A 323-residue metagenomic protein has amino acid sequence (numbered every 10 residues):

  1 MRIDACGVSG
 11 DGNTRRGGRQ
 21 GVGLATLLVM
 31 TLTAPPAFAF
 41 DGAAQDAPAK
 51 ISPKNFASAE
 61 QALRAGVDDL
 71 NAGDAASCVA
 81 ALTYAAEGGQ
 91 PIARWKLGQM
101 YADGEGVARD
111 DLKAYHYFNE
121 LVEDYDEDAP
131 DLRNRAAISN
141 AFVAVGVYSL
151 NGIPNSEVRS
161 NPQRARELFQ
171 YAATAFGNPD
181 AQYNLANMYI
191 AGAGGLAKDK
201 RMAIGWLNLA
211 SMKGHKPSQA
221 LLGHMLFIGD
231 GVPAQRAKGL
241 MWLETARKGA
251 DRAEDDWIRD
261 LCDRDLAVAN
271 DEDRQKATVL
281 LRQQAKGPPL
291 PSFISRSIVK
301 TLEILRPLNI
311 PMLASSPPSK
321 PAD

Functional and structural regions predicted by a protein language model:
A37-A76, A80, R94, F293 (+2 more regions): N-terminal leader/linker segments that initiate helical-solenoid repeat arrays
K50-I51, A86, L121-I138, Y171-F176 (+1 more regions): Flexible helix-coil transition and linker loops at the boundaries of alpha-helical arrays
A62-D69, K96-D103, L121, F142-I153 (+3 more regions): Hydrophobic face of amphipathic alpha-helices that form TPR/SEL1-like repeat modules and related alpha-solenoid
N71-A72, E87, E105-R109, D131-R133 (+8 more regions): Short coil/turn and helix-start
G73-S77, A108-H116, E157-L168, L196-W206 (+1 more regions): Structural signature of tandem alpha-helical TPR/SEL1-like repeats, specifically the intra-repeat loop/turn
L112-D124, P233-A253, T278-K286: TPR/TPR-like (Sel1-like) alpha-helical repeat modules
E254-D323: Terminal, low-structured helical/coil segments at or just beyond the last alpha-helical repeat
